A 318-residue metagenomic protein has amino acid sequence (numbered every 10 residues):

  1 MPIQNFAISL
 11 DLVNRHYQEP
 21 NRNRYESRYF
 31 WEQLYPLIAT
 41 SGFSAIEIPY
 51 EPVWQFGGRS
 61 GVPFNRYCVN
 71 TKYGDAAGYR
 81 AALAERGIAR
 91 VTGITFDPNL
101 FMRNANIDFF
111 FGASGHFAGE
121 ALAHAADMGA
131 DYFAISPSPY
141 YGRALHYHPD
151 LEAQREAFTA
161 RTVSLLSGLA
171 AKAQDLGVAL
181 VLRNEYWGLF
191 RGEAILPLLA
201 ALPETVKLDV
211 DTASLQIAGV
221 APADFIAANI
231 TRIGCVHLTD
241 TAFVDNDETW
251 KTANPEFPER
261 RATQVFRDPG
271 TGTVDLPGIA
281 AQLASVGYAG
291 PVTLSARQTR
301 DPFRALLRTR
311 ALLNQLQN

Functional and structural regions predicted by a protein language model:
M1-M128, E156, S164-S167, Q174 (+3 more regions): N-terminal pre-domain/capping segments
I3-N5, N14-N21, A45-I46, S164-P269 (+1 more regions): Acidic/histidine-rich catalytic cores of soluble enzymes
D11-R15, E51, T95-N99, S138-Y140 (+4 more regions): Active-site beta-loop-alpha junctions enriched in small/polar residues
S44, A89, D131, G234 (+1 more regions): Short acidic/polar active-site loop segments enriched in Thr and Asp
R103-A105, G290-L316: C-terminal/domain-terminus segments
A125-L151, L176-E185, T293: Active-site groove signature of glycoside hydrolases
R143-L166: Active-site cleft segment of glycoside hydrolase catalytic domains centered on the general acid/base Glu
T271-S285: A short, acidic, amphipathic alpha-helical segment used as a generic capping/interface helix at domain edges
